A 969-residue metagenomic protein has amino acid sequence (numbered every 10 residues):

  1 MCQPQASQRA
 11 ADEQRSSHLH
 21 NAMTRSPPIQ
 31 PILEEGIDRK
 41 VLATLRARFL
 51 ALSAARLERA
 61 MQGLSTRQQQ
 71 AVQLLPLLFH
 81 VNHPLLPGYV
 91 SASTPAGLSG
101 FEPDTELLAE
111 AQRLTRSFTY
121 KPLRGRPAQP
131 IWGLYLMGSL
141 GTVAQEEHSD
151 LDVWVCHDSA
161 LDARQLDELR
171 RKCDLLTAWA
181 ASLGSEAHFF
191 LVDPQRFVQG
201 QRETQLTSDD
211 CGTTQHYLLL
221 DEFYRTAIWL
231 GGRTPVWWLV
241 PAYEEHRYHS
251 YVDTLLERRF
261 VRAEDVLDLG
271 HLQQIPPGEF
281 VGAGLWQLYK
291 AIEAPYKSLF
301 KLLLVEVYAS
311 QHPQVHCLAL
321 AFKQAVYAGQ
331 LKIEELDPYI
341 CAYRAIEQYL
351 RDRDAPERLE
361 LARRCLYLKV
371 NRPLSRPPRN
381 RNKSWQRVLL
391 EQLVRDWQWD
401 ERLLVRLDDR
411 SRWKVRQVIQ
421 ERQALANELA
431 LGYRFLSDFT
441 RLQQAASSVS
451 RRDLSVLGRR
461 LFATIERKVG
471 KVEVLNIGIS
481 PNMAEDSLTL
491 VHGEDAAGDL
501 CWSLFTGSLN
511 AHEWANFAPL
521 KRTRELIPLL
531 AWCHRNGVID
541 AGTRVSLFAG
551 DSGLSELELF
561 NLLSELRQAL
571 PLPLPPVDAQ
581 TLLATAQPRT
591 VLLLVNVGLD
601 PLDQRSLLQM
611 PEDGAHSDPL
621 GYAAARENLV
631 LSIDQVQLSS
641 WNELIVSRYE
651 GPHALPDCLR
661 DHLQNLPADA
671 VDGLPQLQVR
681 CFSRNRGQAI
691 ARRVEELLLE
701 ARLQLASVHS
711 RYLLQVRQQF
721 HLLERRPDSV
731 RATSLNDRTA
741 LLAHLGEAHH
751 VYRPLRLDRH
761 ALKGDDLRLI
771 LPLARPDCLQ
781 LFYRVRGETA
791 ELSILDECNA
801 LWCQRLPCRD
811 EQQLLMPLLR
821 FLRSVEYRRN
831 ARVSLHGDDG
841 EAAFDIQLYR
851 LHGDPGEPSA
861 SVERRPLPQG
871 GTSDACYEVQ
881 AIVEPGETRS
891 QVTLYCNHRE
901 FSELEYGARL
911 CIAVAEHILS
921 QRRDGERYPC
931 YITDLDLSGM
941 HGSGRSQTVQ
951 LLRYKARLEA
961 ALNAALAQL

Functional and structural regions predicted by a protein language model:
M1-Q112, G200-T204, L220-L969: Nucleotidyltransferase catalytic cores
Q69, A128, E147-H148, A163-R170 (+2 more regions): Conserved structured core elements
Y89-H148: Well-ordered mid-protein domain cores that form the structural environment of catalytic cofactors
Y135, T142-R170, E186-L191: Catalytic metal-binding acidic patch
L151-L161, E168-D174, R363-R364, N380-E391: Amphipathic alpha-helical scaffolding segments
A178-E186: Flexible helix-coil linker/hinge segments at domain or subdomain boundaries
S185-T207: Short, conserved secondary-structure transition motifs
S208-H216: Acidic, Ser/Thr-rich peripheral helices and adjacent loops at domain boundaries
